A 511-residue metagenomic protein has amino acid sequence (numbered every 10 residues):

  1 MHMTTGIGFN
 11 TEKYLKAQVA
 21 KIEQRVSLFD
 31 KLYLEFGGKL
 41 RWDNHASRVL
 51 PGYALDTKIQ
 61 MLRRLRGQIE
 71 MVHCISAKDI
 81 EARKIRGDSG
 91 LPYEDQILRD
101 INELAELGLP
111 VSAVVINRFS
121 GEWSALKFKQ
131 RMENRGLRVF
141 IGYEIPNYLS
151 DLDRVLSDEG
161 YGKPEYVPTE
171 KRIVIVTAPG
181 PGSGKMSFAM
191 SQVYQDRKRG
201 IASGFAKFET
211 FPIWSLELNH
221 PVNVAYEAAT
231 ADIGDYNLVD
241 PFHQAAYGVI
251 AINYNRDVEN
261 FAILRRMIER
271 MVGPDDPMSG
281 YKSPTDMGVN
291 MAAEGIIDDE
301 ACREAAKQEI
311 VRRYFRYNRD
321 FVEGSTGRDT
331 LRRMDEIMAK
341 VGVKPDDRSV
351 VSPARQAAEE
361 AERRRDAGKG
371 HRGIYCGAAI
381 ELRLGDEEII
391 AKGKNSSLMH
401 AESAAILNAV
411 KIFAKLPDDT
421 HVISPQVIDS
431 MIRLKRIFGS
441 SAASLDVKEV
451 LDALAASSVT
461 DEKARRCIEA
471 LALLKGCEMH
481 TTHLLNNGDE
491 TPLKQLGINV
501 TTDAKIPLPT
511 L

Functional and structural regions predicted by a protein language model:
M1-V176, Q192-A361, R365, R383-D386 (+3 more regions): Flexible phosphate-sensing "switch/lid" loops adjacent to ATP/NTP-binding sites across phosphate-transfer
S183-G184: Conserved glycine(s) of the Walker
F188: Hydrophobic positions on the alpha1 helix immediately C-terminal to the Walker A/P-loop
N219-V222, G393-S397, R433-A442: Short glycine/threonine-rich loop-to-helix capping motif typified by GTGT followed within a few residues by an Asp-Pro
H371-Y375: Short, flexible loop/turn motifs enriched in small residues
C376-K394: Active-site and channel-lining beta-strand-loop segments that bind or position nucleotide-derived/phosphorylated
S397-A414: A short, polar/charged loop-to-alpha-helix boundary motif
V410-L445: Short HxH-centered metal-ligating active-site micro-motif
